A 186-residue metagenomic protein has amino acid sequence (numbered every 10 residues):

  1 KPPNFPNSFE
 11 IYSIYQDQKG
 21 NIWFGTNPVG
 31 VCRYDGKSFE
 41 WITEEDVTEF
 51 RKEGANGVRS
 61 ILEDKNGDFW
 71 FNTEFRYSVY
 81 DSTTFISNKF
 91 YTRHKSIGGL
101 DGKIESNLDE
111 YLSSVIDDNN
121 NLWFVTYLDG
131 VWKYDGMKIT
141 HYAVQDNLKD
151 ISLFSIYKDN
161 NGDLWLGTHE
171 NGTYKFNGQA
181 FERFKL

Functional and structural regions predicted by a protein language model:
K1-L186: Carboxylate-rich, polar loop motifs that coordinate divalent cations or form catalytic acidic clusters
